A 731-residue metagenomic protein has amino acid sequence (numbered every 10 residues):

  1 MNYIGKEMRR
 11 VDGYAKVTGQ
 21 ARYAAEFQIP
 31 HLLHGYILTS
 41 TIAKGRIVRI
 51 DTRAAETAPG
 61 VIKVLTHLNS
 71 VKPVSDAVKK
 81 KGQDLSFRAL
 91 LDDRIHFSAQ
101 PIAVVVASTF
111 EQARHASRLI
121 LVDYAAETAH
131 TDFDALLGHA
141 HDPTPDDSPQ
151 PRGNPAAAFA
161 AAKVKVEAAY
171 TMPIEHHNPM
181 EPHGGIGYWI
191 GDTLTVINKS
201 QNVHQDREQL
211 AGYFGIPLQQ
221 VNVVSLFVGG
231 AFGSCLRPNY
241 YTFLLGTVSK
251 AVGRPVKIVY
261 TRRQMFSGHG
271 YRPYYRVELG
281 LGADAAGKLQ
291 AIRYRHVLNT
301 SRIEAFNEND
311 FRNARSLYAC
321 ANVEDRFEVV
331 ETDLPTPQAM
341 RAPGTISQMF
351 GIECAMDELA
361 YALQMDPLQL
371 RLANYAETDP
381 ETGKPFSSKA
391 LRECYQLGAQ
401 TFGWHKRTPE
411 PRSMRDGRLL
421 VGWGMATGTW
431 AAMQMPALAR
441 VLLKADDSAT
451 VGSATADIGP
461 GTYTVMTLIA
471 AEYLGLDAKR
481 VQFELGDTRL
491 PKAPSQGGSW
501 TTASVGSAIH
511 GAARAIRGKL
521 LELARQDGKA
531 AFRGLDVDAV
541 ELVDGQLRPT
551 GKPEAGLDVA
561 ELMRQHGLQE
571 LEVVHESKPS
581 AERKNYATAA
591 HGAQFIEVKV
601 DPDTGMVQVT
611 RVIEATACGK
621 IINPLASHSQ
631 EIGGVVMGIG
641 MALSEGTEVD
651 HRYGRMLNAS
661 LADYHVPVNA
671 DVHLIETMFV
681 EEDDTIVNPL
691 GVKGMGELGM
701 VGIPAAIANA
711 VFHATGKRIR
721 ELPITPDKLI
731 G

Functional and structural regions predicted by a protein language model:
M1-S148, K165-A168, A251, N313: Flexible, low-hydrophobicity surface segments
K6, D12-T18, K80-K81, S148-G185 (+5 more regions): Glycine-rich loop/linker segments at domain edges
A58, H67-L68, Y213-Q220, K250-V256 (+5 more regions): C-terminal catalytic domains of large/alpha subunits in multi-subunit enzymes
V74-A77, A160-E175, I258-M265, R418-T427 (+1 more regions): Short Pro/Gly-enriched beta-strand edge/turn motifs at strand-loop
V74-K79, A116-L119, R207-Q209, F232-P238 (+9 more regions): Short acidic, glycine/serine/threonine-rich loops at helix termini
D92, E181-I186, R276, M435-R440 (+2 more regions): Short glycine-rich loop/turn motifs
E127, D206, S225-F227, F232-N322: Conserved beta-strand/loop scaffold segments within soluble protein domains that form the structured core and edges
D206-L210, V223-V224, V228, F232 (+6 more regions): Extended, hydrophobic alpha-helical segments in both membrane/secreted and soluble proteins
